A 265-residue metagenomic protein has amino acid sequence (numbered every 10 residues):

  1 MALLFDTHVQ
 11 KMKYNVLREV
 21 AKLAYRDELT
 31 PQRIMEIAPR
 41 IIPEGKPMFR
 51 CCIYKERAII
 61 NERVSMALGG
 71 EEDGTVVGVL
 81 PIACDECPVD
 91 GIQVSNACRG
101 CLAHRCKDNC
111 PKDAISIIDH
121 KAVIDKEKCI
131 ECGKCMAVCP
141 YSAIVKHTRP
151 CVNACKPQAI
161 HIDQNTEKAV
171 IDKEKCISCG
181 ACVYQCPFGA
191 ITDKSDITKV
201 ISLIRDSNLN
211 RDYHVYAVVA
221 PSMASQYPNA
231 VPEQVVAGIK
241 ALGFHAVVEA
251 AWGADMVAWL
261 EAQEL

Functional and structural regions predicted by a protein language model:
M1-G69, D193-L265: Iron-sulfur-associated redox domains of electron-transfer enzymes in respiratory and anaerobic energy metabolism
M1-V138, S142-A154: Ferredoxin-type iron-sulfur electron-transfer modules and their immediate structural context
V94-G180, Y184, G189, K194-K199 (+3 more regions): Glycine- and small hydrophobic-enriched segments that form the cores of compact globular domains
